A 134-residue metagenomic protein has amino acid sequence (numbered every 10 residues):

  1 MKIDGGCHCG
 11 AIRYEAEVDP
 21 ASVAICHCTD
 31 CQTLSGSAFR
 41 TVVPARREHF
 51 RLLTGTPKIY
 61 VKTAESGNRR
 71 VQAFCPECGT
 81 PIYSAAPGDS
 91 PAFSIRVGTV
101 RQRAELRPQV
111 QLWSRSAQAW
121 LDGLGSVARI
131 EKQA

Functional and structural regions predicted by a protein language model:
M1-A134: A short Gly-Trp-Pro
